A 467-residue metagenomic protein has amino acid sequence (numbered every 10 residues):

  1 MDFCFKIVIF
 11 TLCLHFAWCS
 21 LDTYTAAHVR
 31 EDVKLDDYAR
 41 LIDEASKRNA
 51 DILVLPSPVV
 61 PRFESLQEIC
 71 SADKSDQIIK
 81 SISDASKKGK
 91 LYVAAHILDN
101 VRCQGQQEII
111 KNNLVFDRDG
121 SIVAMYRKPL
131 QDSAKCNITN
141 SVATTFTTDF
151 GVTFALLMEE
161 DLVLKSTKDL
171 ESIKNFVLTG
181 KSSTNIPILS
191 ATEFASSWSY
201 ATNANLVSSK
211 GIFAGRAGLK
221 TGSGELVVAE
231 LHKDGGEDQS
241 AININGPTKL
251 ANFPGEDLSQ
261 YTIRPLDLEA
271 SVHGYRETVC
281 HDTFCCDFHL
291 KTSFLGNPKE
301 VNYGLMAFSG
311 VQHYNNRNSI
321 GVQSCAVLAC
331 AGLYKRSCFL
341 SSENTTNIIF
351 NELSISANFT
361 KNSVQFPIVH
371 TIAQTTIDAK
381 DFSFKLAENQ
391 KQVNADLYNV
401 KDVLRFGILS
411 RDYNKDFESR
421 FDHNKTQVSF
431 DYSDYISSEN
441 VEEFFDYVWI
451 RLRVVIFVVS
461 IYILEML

Functional and structural regions predicted by a protein language model:
D2-L467: Hydrophobic structural segments
